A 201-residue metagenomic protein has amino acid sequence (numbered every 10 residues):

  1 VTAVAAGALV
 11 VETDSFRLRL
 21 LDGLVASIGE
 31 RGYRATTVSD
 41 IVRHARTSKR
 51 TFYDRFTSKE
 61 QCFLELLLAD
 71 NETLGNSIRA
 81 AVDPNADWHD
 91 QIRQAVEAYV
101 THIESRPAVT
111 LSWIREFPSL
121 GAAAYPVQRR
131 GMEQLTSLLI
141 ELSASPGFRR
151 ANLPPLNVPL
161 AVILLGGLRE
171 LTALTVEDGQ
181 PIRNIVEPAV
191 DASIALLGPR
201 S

Functional and structural regions predicted by a protein language model:
V1-S15, R150-N152, S201: N-terminal intrinsically disordered/low-complexity leader segments
F16-L24, I41, L66-L74, I78: Generic hydrophobic, amphipathic alpha-helix propensity
R19, S27-Q61, E65: Helix-turn-helix
F56, R115-L120: Short helix-capping/turn signature of helix-turn-helix
E65, R79-S105, A161, V186: Hydrophobic alpha-helical connector segments
E72-G75, A122-F148, P155-G166, E170 (+2 more regions): Amphipathic alpha-helical packing segments from all-alpha helical-bundle domains
A81-N85, W113-F117, L171-G179: Secondary-structure edge/capping motif, primarily at the C-terminal ends of alpha-helices and the immediately following
D90-I114, R130-E141, L165: Helical hydrophobic small-molecule/effector-binding pocket
